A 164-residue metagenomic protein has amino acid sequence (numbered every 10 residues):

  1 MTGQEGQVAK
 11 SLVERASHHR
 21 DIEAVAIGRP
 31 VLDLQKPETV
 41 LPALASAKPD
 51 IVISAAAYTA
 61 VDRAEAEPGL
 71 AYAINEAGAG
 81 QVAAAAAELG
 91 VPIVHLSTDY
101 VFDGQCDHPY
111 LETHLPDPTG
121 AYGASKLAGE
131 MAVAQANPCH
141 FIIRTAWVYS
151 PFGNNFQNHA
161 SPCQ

Functional and structural regions predicted by a protein language model:
M1-H19: N-terminal Rossmann NAD(P)H-binding glycine-rich loop of SDR-like oxidoreductase domains
T2, I27, V52-A56, I93-T98 (+2 more regions): SDR active-site strand-loop-helix element
S17-P42: Adenosine-cofactor binding site in Rossmann-like domains, unifying the SAM/SAH pocket of S-adenosylmethionine-dependent
Q35, A66, L70-Q81, P116 (+2 more regions): Glycine-rich NAD(P)-binding loop of the Rossmann-fold in SDR/ketoreductase-type enzymes
P37-E76, A85: NAD(P)H-binding glycine-rich loop region in Rossmannoid oxidoreductase-like domains and their noncatalytic homologs
D62-G69, G104-H108, G153-N154: Conserved catalytic-core motifs of eukaryotic protein kinase domains, centered on the activation segment
G80-T119, A136: Conserved Rossmann-fold NAD(P)-dependent oxidoreductase catalytic core, especially the SDR/UDP-sugar
M131-Q164: NAD(P)-dependent short-chain dehydrogenase/reductase
